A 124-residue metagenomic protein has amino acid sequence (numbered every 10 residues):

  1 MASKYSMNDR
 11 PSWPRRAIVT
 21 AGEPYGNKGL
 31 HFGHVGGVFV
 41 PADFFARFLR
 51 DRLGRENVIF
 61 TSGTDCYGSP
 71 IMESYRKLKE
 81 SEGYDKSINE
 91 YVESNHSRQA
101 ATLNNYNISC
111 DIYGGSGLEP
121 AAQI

Functional and structural regions predicted by a protein language model:
A2-I124: N-terminal, positively charged nucleic-acid-binding surface of large information/translation enzymes
